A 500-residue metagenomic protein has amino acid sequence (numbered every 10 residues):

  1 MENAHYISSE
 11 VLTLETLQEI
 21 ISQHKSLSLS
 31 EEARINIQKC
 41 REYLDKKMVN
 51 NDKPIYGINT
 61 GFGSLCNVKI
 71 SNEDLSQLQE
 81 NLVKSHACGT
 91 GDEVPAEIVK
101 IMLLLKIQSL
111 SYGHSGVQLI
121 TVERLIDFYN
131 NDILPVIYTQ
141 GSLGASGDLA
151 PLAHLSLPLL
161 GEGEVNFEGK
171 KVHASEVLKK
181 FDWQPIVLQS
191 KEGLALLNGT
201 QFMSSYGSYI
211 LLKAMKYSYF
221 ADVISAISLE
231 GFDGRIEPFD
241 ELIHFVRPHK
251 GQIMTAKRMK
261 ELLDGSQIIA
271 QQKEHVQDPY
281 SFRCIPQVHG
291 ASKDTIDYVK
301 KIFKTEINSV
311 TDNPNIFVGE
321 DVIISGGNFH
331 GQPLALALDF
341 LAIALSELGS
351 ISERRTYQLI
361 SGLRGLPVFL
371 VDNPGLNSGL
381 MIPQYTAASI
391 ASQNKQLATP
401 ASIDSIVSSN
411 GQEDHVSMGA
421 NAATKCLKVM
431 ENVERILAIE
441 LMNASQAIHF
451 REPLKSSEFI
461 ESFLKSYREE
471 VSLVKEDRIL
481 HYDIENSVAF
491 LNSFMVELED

Functional and structural regions predicted by a protein language model:
E2-D52, L82-Y138, L229, H244: Glycine-rich, flexible loop motifs
E2-K25, L29-N36, C40-Y43, M48 (+1 more regions): C-terminal auxiliary extensions adjacent to catalytic cores
E32-I35, K39, G57, E73 (+7 more regions): Generic alpha-helix structural propensity
N51-K53, V68, T255-A256: Polyanion/phosphate-binding surface patch
D52-G57, M495: An N-terminal domain-start capping segment
Y56-I70, D74-L78, S85-L110, Y138-L160 (+3 more regions): FAD-binding core of FAD-dependent oxidoreductases, characterized by glycine-rich FAD pyrophosphate-binding loops
Y129-I133, P151, D222: Membrane-embedded alpha-helical core segments of multi-pass
I137-S142, G319, I323: Cysteine-centered functional microenvironments
